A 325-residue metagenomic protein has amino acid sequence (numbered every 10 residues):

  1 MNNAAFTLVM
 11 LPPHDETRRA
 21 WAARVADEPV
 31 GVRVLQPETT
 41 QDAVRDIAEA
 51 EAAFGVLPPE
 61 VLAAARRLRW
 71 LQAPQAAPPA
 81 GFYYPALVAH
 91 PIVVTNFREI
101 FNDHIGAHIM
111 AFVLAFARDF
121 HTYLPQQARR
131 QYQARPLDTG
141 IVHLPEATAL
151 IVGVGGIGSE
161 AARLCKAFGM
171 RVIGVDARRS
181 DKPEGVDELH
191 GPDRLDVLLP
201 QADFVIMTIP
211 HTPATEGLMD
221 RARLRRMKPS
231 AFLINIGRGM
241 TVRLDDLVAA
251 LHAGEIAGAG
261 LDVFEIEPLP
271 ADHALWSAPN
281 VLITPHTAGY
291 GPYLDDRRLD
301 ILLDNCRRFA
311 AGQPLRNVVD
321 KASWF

Functional and structural regions predicted by a protein language model:
M1-T95, D220: An N-terminal-biased, well-structured beta-alpha scaffold segment characteristic of Rossmann-like dinucleotide-binding
D46-I47, L62-A65, L144, V197-P200 (+2 more regions): A short, aliphatic-rich alpha-helical micro-motif
A89-T148: Phosphate-binding beta-alpha-beta segment of Rossmann-like dinucleotide-binding domains, i.e., the NAD(P)
G106-P125, A167-M170, D300-Q313: Oxidoreductase and adenylate-handling cofactor-binding alpha/beta cores
V154-G155: Glycine-rich Rossmann-fold phosphate-binding loop(s) that bind the pyrophosphate of adenine dinucleotide cofactors
G158-S159: N-terminal Rossmann-fold NAD(P) dinucleotide-binding loop
A177-A274: Rossmann-like adenosine-cofactor binding region
S230, I236-F325: Rossmann-like dinucleotide-binding domain for NAD(H)/NADP(H)
